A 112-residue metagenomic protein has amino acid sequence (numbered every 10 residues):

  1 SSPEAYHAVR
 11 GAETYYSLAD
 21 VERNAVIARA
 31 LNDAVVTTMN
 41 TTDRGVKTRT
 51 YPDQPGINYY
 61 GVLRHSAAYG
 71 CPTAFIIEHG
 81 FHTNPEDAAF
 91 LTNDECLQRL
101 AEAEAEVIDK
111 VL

Functional and structural regions predicted by a protein language model:
S2-A30, V35-T38: A short, glycine/acidic-enriched catalytic loop
S2-E4, K47-L112: Active-site-adjacent mobile loop/cap segments within catalytic or ligand-binding domains
V9, T41, Y69-C71: Short, well-ordered coil/turn elements that cap or connect secondary structure elements
R10-A12, T42, G56-Y59: Generic structural motif recognizing short loop/turn segments at the entrances and edges of beta-strands
L18, L31-T42, T50, T83 (+1 more regions): Sec/Tat-exported extracytoplasmic proteins
